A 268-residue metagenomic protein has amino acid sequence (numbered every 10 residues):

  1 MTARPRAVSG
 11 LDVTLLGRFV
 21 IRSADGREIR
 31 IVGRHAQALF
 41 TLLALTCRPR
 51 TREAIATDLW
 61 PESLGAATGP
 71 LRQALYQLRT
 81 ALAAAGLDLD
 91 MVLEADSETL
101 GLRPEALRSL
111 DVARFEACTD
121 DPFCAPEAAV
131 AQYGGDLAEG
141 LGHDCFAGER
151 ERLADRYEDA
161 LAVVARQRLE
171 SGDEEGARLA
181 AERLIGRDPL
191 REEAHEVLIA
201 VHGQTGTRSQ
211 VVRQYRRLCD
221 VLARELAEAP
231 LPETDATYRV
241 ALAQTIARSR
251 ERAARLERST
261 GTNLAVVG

Functional and structural regions predicted by a protein language model:
M1-R6, E28-R30, R34-A36, L45 (+2 more regions): Intrinsically disordered, charged and Pro/Gly-enriched terminal/linker segments that flank large helical-solenoid
L11-D12: Extreme N-terminal starter segment of soluble prokaryotic enzymes
L15-Q37: A structural micro-motif at secondary-structure boundaries
I21, F40, I55, L78 (+3 more regions): Conserved RecA-like P-loop NTPase ATPase core
L42-I55: Short capping segments at the starts of secondary-structure elements
A66-Q77: Short amphipathic alpha-helical interaction segments
L75-G86, C219: C-terminal flanking helix
